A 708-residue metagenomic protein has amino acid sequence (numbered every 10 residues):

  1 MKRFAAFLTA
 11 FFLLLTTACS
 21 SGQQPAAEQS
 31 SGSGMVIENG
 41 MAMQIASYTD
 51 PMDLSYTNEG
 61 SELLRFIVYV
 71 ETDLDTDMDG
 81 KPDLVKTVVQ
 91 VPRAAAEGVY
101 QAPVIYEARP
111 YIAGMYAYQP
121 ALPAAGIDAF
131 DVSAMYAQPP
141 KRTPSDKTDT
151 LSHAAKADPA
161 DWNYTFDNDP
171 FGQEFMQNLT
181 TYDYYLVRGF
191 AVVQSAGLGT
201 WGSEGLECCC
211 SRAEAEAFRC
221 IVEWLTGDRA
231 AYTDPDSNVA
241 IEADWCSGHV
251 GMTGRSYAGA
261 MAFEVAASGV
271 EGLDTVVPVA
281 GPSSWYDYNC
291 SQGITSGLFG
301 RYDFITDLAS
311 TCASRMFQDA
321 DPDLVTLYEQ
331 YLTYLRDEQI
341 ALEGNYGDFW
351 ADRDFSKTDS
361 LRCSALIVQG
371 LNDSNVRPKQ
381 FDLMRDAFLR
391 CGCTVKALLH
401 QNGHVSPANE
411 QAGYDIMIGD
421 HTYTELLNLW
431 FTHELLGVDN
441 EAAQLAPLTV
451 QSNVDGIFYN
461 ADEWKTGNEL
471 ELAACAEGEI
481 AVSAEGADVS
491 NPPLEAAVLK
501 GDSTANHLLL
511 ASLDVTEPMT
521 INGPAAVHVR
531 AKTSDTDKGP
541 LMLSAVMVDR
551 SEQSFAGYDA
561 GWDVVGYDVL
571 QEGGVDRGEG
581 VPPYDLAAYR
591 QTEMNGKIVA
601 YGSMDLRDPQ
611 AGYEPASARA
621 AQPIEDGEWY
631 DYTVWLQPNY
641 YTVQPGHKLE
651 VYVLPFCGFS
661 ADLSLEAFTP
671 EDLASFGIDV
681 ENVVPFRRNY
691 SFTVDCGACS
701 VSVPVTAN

Functional and structural regions predicted by a protein language model:
L14-S33: Sec-dependent signal peptide cleavage junction
G34-I45, D53-T57, D73-D75, P82 (+11 more regions): Accessory cap/linker subdomain of secreted extracellular hydrolases
I37-N39, Y48, M52-S55, T72-D73 (+2 more regions): Glycine/threonine-rich phosphate-binding loop and adjacent beta-strand/alpha-helix elements that clamp
K81-A96, V104: A short loop-to-beta-strand scaffold at the N-terminal edge of the catalytic core in hydrolase folds
Y100-P110, L649: Short beta-strand element of the alpha/beta-hydrolase
W201-F218, R229-Y232, Y414-Y423: Catalytic nucleophile-loop/oxyanion-hole region of alpha/beta-hydrolase and closely related hydrolase-like folds
L361, I367-Q369, D373: Short beta-strand/loop motif that positions the catalytic acidic residue of the alpha/beta-hydrolase fold
S374-F381: Conserved alpha/beta-hydrolase "acid-adjacent" motif
